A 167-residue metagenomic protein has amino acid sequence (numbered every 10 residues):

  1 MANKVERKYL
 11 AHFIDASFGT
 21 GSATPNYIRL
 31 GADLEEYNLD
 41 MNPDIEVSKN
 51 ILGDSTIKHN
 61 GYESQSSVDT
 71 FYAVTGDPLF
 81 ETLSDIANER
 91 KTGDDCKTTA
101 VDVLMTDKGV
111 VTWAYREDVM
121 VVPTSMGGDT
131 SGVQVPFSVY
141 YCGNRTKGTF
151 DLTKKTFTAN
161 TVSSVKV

Functional and structural regions predicted by a protein language model:
A2-V74, V119-V133: Solvent-exposed edge beta-strands and adjacent loop segments that serve as assembly or binding interfaces
K4, L52-R116, T146-K155: Extracellular/virion structural assembly segments
A32-E36, V101-K147: Short beta-strand and beta-hairpin "edge-sheet" elements
D85-K91, V119-P123, Y140, T156-T161: Short, low-complexity, polar/charged sequence segments that are solvent-exposed and flexible
T149-V167: Intrinsically disordered, low-complexity terminal/linker regions enriched in Pro/Ser/Gly and acidic residues
